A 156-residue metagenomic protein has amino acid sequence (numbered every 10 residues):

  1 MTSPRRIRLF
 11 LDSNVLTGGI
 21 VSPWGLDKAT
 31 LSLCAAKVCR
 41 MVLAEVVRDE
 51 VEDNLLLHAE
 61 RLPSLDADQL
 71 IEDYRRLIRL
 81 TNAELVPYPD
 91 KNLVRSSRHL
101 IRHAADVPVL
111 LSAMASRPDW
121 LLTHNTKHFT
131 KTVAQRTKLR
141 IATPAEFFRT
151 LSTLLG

Functional and structural regions predicted by a protein language model:
M1-L43: Short, well-structured N-terminal submotif of metal-dependent ribonuclease cores
S13, E45, H124-T126: Short secondary-structure boundary segments
L16, R48-D49, K127-H128: Conserved nucleotide-binding/hydrolysis micro-motifs of P-loop NTPases
I20-V21, L55, V133: Short, flexible helix/strand-to-coil boundary loops that buttress conserved ligand/catalytic motifs in alpha/beta
A35-V94: PIN-domain endoribonuclease scaffold, especially VapC-family toxins
L56, L100, L154-G156: Short, surface-exposed amphipathic charged segments that create phosphate/polyanion-binding patches used for binding
R79-W120: Active-site neighborhoods of divalent-metal-dependent phosphate/nucleic-acid chemistry enzymes
V107, L111-M114, D119-W120, T126-G156: Acidic, PIN/NYN-like endoribonuclease modules and their adjacent C-terminal/linker elements
